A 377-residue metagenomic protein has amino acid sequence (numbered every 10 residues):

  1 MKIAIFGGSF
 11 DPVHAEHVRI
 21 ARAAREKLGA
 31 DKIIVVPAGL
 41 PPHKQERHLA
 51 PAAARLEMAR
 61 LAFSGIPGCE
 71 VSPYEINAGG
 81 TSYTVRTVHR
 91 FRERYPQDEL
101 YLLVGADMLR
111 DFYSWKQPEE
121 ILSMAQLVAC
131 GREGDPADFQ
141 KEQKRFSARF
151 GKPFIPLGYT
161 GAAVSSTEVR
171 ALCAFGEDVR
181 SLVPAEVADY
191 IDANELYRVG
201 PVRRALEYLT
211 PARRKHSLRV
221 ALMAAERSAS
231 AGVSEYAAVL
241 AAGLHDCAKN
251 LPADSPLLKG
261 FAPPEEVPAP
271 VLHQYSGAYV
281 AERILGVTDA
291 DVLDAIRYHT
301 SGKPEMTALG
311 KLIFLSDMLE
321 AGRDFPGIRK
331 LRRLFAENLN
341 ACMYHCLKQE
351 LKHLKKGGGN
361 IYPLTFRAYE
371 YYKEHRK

Functional and structural regions predicted by a protein language model:
M1-P201, E282: Nucleotidyltransferase catalytic core that binds NTPs
H14-H17, H43, H216, H245 (+2 more regions): Histidine-centered active-site/metal-ligand motif
R19-I20, R219-L222, S276-Y279: Short amphipathic alpha-helical face segments that pack within enzyme cores and frequently flank/anchor catalytic
T81-R90, Y95-D98, G243, C247-H273 (+1 more regions): N-terminal leader/targeting helix
D178-P201, K352-K377: Charged phosphate-binding loop/patch that engages nucleotide di/tri-phosphates or the phosphate backbone of nucleic
L206-Y208, A225-H345: Divalent metal-dependent catalytic cores for phosphoryl transfer on phosphate-bearing substrates
P211-K215: A short, charge-rich alpha-helical start-of-domain segment used by transcription regulators
